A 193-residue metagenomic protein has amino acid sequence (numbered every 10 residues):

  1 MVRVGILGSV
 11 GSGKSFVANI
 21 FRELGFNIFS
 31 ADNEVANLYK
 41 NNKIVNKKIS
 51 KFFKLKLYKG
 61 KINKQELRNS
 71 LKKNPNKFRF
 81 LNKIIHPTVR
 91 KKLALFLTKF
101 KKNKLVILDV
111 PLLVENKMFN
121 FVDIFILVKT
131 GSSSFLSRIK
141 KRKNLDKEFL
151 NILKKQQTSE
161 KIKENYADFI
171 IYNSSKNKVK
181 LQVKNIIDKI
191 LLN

Functional and structural regions predicted by a protein language model:
V4-I6: Hydrophobic anchor at the beta1->P-loop junction of P-loop NTPases
S9, F21: P-loop (Walker A) phosphate-binding loop of NTP-binding proteins
S12: ATP-binding Walker
S15: Walker A/P-loop
D32, L81, I107, V179: Residue-level signal for inorganic ion chemistry
A36-K102: ATP-dependent small-molecule kinase phosphotransfer cores that center on conserved nucleotide phosphate-binding segments
K92-F100, L105-R142: ATP-dependent NMP and nucleoside kinases share a basic, alpha-helical "lid"
K92-L93, N120-F121, K141-I190: Small-molecule kinase domains that catalyze NTP-dependent phosphoryl transfer to phosphate-bearing small molecules
